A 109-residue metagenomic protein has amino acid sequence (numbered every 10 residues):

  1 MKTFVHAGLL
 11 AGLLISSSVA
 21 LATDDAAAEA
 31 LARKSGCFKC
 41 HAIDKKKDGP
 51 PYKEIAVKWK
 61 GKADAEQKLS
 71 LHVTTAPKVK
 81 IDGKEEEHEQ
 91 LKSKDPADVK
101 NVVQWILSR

Functional and structural regions predicted by a protein language model:
M1-G8: Bacterial N-terminal signal peptides that target proteins for export
G8-S16: Bacterial N-terminal signal peptides
S18-A32, K58-K62: Electrostatic cytochrome c docking/interface patches
S35-I43, V102: The canonical Cys-X-X-Cys-His
D48-W59, H72-V103: Axial heme c-ligation environment in periplasmic c-type cytochrome domains
I106-R109: Short hydrophobic/aromatic patches at helix-to-coil boundaries
